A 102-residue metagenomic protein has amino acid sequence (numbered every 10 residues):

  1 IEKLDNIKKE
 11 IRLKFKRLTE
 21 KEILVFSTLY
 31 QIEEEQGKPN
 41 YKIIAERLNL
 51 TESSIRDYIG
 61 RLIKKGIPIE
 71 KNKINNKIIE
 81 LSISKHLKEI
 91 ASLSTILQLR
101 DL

Functional and structural regions predicted by a protein language model:
I1-L4, A91-L102: Long, low-complexity, charge-rich intrinsically disordered regions
E2-F15: Short, Lys/Arg-enriched N-terminal segment that forms or immediately precedes the first helix of a structured domain
F15-F26: Short helix-coil-helix linker/hinge
T19, K73-I96: Short, cationic-aromatic polyanion-contact patches
S27-I32: Short amphipathic alpha-helical elements of helix-turn-helix/winged-helix folds
G37-N49: A short alpha-helical element within helix-turn-helix/winged-helix DNA-binding domains across DNA-binding proteins
I55-I59: Helix-turn-helix DNA-binding helix
I63-I74: A short, conserved structural fragment
